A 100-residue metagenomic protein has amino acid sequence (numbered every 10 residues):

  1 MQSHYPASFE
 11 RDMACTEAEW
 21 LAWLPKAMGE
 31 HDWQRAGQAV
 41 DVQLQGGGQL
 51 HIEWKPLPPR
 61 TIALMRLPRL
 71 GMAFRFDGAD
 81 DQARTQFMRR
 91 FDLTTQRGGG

Functional and structural regions predicted by a protein language model:
M1-H31: Terminal, regulation- and interaction-focused segments at domain boundaries
Q2-S8, G47, L67-R69: A general secondary-structure signal for short beta-strands and their flanking turns/coil in non-transmembrane regions
R11-C15, L44, F74-A79: Short beta-strand-to-loop capping motifs
E17-A22, D80-Q86: Short, conserved charged micro-motifs
M28-G29, F91-G99: A common structural junction motif
Q34-H51: Intrinsically disordered, low-complexity regulatory segments
G47-A63: A short, structured beta-strand/loop element
P58-A79: Intrinsically disordered, low-complexity regulatory segments enriched in Ser/Thr/Pro and charged residues
